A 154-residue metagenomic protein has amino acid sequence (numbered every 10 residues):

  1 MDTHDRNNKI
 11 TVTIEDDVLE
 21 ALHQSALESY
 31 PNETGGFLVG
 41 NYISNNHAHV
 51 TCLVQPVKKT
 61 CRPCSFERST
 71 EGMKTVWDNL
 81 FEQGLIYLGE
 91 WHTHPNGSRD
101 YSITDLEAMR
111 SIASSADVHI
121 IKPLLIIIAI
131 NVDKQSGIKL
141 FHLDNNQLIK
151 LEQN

Functional and structural regions predicted by a protein language model:
M1-Y87, N96-N154: Conserved beta-strand-loop surface patch within small alpha/beta domains used for substrate/adaptor or ligand engagement
H92-H94: Histidine-centered divalent metal-coordination motifs
